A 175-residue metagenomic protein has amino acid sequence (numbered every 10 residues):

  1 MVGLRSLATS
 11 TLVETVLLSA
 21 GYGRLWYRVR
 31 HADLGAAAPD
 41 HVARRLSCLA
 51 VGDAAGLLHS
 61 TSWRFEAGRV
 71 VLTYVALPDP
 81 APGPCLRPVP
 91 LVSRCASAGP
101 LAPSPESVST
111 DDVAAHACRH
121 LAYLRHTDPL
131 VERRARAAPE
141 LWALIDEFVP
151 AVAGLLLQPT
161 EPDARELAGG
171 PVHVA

Functional and structural regions predicted by a protein language model:
M1-H31, D53-H59, R69-P80: N-terminal strand-loop-strand
S6, S10, S19, S47 (+4 more regions): Generic serine detector
L25-G35, R64-L77, A81-A175: Nudix hydrolase/Nudix homology domain
V29-T61: The catalytic Nudix box helix
